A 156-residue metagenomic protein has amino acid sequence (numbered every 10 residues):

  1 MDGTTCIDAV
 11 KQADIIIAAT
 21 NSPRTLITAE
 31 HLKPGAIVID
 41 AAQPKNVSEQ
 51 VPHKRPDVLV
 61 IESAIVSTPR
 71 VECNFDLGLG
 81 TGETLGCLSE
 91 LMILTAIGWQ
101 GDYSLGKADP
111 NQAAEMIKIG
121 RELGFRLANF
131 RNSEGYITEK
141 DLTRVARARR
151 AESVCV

Functional and structural regions predicted by a protein language model:
D2-V71: Rossmann-like adenosine-cofactor binding region
E49-V156: Adenosine-phosphate binding glycine-rich loop
